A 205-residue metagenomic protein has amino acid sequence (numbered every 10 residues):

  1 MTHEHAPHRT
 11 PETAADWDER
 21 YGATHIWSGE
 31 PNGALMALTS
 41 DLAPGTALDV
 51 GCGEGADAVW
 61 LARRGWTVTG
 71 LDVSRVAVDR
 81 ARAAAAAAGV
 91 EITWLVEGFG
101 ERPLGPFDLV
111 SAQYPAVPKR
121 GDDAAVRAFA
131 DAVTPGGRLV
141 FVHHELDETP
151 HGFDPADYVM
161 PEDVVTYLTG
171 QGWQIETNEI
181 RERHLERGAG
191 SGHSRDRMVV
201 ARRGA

Functional and structural regions predicted by a protein language model:
M1-L42: Conserved class I S-adenosyl-L-methionine
G45-G53: Conserved class I S-adenosyl-L-methionine
S74-V76: Conserved SAM/SAH-binding beta-strand->alpha-helix loop
A81-R82: Conserved SAM-binding loop
A87-F99: Conserved SAM-binding strand-loop segment of SAM-dependent methyltransferases
D108-D122: A short SAM/SAH-binding and catalytic strip from SAM-dependent methyltransferases
D123-P135: A short glycine-rich, Lys/Arg-flanked "PGG" loop and its adjoining helix->strand segment in the class I
G136-H144: Conserved beta-strand signature within the Rossmann-like core of class I S-adenosyl-L-methionine
